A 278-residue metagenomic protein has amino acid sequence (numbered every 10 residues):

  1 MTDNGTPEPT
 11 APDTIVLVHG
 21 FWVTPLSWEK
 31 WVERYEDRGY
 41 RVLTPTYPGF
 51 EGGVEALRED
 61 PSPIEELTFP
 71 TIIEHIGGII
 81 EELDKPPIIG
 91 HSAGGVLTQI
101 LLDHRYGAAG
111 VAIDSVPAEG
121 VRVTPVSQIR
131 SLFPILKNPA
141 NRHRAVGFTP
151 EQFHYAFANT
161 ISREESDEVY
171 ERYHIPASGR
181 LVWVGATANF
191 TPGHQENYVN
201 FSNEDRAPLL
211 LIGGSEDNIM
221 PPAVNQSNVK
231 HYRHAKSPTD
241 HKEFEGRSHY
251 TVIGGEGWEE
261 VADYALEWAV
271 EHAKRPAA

Functional and structural regions predicted by a protein language model:
G20-V23, S92, S215-E216: Active-site glycine-rich loops that stabilize anionic/oxyanionic intermediates across multiple enzyme folds
E36-E59: Conserved alpha/beta-hydrolase
P87-V121: Conserved hydrolase catalytic core segment
G107-H143, W183-F190: Flexible "cap/lid" loop of the alpha/beta hydrolase fold
Q128-P176, R180-L181: Helix-rich cap/lid subdomain of alpha/beta-hydrolase
D205, L211-G213, D217: Short beta-strand/loop motif that positions the catalytic acidic residue of the alpha/beta-hydrolase fold
N218-S227: Conserved alpha/beta-hydrolase "acid-adjacent" motif
P238-A278: Catalytic active-site module of serine/aspartate enzymes centered on a nucleophile-bearing elbow/loop
